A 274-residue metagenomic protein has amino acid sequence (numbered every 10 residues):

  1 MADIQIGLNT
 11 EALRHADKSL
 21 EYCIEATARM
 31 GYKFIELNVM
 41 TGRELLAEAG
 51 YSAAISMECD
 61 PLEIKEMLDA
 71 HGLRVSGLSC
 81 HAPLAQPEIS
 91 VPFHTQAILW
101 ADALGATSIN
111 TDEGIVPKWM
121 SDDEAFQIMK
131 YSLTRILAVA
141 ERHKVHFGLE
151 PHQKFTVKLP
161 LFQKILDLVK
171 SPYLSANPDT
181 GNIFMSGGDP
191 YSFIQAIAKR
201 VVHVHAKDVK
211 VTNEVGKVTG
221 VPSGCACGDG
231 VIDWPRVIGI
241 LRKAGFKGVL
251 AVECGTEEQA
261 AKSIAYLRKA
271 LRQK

Functional and structural regions predicted by a protein language model:
M1-F34, K65, D69-H71, P87 (+3 more regions): Histidine-acidic metal/acid-base catalytic patches
D3, E25, Y32-Y131, E141-H146 (+2 more regions): Structural motif corresponding to the early beta-alpha repeats
E11-A12, S52-A53, A85-Q86, E124-A125 (+3 more regions): A generic structural signal for short
C80, P151-H152, C254-G255: Short, well-ordered beta-to-alpha junction loops that form the rim of enzyme active sites and present histidine/acidic
K130-A138, D167: Histidine/acidic residue-rich metal-binding segments in metalloenzymes
L149-E150, A176: Conserved beta-alpha-beta core of the PfkB/ribokinase-like small-molecule kinase fold
